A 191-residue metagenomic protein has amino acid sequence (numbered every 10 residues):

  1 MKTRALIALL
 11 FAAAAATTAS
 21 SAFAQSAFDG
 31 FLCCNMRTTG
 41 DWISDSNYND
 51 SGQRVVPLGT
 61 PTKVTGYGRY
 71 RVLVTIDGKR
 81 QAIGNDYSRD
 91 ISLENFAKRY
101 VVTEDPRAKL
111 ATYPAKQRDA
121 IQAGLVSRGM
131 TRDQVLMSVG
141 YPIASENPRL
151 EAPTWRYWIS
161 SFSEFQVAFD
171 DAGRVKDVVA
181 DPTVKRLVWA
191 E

Functional and structural regions predicted by a protein language model:
M1-L9: Bacterial N-terminal signal peptides that target proteins for export
A8-T18: Bacterial N-terminal signal peptides
T18-A24: Sec/Tat signal peptide C-region and signal peptidase I cleavage site
A24-E191: Residues within mature, well-folded domains
